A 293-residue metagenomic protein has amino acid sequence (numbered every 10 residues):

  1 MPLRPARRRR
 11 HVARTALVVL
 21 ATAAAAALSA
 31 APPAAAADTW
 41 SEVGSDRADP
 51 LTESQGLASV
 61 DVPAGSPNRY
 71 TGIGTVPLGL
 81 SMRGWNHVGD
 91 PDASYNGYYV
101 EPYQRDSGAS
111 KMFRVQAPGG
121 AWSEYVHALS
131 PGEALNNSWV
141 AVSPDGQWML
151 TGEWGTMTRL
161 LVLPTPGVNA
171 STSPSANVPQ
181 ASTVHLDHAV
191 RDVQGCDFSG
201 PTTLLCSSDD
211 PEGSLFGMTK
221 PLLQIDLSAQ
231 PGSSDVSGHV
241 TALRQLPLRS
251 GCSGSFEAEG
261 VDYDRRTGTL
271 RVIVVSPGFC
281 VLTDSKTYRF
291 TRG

Functional and structural regions predicted by a protein language model:
M1-A36: Secretory targeting and sorting signals
G44-R69, N86-D90: Beta-strand-rich domains and repeat architectures in extracellular enzymes and scaffolds, especially beta-propellers
S45-T52, G79-G84, H127-A134, V184-A189 (+1 more regions): Surface loop/turn motifs at the tips and blade-to-blade linkers of beta-strand repeat domains
E53-S59, V88-D90, W139, V193-G195 (+1 more regions): Conserved beta-strand position repeated once per blade in WD40 beta-propeller domains
P67-T71, D106-V115, T156-P166, E212-S228 (+1 more regions): Structural motif
Y70-Q104, G108-S110, E124-A128: Blade-loop segments of beta-propeller domains
H188-V236: Loop/turn-rich, solvent-exposed surfaces of beta-rich toroidal or solenoidal domains
S234-D264: Conserved blade-ending motifs and adjacent loop-strand segments that build the rim/top face of beta-propeller domains
